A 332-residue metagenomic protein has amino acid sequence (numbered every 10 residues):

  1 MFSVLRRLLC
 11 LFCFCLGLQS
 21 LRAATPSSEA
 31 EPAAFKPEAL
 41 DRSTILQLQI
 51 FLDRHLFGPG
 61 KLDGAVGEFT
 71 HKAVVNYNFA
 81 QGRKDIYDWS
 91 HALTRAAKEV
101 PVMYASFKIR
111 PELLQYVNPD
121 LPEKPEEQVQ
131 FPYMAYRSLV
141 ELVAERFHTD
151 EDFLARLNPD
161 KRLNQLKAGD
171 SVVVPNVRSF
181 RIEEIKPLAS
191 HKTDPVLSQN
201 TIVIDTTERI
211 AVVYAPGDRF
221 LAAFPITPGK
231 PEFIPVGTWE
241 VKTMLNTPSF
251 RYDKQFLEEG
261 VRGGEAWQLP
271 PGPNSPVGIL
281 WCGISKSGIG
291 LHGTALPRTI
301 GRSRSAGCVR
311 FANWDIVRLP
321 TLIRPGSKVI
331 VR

Functional and structural regions predicted by a protein language model:
M1-L9: Bacterial N-terminal signal peptides that target proteins for export
L8-Q19: Bacterial N-terminal signal peptides
L21-A23: Boundary at the C-terminal end of the N-terminal hydrophobic targeting segment
A33-K72, R110-H148: Primarily a LysM-type cell-wall glycan-binding module
D53-F57, V75-R83, E145-R162, V177 (+5 more regions): Sec-exported extracytoplasmic/periplasmic mature domains
E68-Q115, A155-S190: Extracellular LysM carbohydrate-binding repeats and other cell-envelope/extracellular binding modules
V129-A223: Secretory/export targeting leaders with adjacent low-complexity proregions
E184-T294: Gly/Pro-biased beta-strand-loop elements
